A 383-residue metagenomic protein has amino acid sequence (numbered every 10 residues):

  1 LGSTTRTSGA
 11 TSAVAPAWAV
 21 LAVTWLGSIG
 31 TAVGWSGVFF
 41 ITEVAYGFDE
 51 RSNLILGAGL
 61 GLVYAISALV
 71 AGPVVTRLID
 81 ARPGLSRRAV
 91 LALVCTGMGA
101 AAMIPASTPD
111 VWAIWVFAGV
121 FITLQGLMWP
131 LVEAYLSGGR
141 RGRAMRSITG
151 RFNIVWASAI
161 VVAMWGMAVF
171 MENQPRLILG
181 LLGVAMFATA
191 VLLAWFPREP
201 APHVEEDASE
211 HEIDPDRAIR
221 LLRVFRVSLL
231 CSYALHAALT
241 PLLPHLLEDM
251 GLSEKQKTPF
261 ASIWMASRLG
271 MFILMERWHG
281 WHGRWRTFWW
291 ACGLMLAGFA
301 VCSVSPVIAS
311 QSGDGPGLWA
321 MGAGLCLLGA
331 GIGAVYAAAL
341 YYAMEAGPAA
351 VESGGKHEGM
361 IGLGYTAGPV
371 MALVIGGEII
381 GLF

Functional and structural regions predicted by a protein language model:
T11-G61, L221-F225, H236-L247, K257: Helix-loop boundary and gating motifs at the non-cytosolic
W25, A113-M128, L230, L318-A334: Hydrophobic core of transmembrane alpha-helices in multi-pass small-molecule transporters, especially MFS/SLC-type
V38, L127-R140, G333-P348: Intracellular juxtamembrane helix-capping segments at the cytosolic ends of symmetry-related transmembrane helices
I55-V74, S262-L274: Central cavity-lining transmembrane alpha-helices of secondary-active solute carriers, predominantly the Major
S67-L85, M171, M271-R284, G376-G377: Helix-to-loop junctions at the C-terminal end of transmembrane segments in multipass secondary transporters
I178-W195: Symmetry-related core transmembrane helices of the 12-TM Major Facilitator Superfamily/SLC fold
R286-Y336: C-terminal transmembrane helical hairpin of 12-TM major facilitator-type secondary transporters
V351-E378: A late C-terminal transmembrane helix in Major Facilitator Superfamily
